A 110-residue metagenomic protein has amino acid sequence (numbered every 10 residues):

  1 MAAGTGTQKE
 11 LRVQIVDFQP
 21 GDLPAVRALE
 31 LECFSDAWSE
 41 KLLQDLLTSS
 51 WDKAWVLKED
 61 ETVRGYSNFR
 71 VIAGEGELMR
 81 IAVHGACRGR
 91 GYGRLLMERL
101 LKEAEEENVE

Functional and structural regions predicted by a protein language model:
M1-E10: Acyl-donor-binding surface of acyltransferase catalytic domains
V13, D17-R90, R94-E107: Acetyl-CoA-dependent GNAT
E110: Short acidic/polar active-site loop segments enriched in Thr and Asp
